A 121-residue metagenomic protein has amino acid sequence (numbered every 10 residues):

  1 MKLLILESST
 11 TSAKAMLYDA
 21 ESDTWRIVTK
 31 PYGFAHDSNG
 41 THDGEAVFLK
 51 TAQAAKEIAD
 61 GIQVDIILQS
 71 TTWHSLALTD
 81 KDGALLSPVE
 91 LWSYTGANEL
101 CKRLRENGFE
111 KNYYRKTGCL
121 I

Functional and structural regions predicted by a protein language model:
M1-S87, R115: N-terminal glycine/serine-rich phosphate-binding loop of ATP-dependent small-molecule kinases, especially carbohydrate
T79-I121: Glycine-rich phosphate-binding loop and adjoining helix at the ATP-binding site of ATP-dependent phosphoryl-transfer
